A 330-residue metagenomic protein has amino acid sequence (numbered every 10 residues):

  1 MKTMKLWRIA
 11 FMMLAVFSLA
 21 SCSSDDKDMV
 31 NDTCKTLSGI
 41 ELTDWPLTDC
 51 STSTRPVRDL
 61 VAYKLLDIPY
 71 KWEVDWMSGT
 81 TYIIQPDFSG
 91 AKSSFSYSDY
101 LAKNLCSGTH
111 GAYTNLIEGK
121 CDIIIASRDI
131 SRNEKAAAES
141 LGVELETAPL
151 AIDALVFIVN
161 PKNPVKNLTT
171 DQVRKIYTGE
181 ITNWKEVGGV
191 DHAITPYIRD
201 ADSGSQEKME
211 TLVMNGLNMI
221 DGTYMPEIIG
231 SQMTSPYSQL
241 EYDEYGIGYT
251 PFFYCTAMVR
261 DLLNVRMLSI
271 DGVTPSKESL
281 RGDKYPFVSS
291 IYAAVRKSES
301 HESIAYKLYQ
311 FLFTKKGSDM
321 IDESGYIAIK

Functional and structural regions predicted by a protein language model:
M1-A20: Sec-dependent bacterial lipoprotein signal peptides
C22-K330: Exported/periplasmic ABC-transporter solute-binding proteins
